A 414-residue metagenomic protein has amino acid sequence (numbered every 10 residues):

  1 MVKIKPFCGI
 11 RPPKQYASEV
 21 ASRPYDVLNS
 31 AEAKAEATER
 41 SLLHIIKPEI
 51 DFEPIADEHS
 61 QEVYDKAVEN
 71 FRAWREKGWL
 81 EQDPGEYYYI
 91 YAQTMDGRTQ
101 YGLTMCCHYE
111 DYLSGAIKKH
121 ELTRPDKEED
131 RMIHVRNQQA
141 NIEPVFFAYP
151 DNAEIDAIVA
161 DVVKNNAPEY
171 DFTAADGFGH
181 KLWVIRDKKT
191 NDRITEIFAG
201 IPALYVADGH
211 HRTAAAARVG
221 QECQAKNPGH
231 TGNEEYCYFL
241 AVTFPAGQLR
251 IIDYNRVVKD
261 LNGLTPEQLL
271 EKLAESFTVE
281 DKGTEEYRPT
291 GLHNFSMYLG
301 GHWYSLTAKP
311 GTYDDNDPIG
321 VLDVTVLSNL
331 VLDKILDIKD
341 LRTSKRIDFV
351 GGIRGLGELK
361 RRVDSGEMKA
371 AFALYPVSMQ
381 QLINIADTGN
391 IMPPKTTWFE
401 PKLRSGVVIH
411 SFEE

Functional and structural regions predicted by a protein language model:
M1-E414: Surface-exposed, charge/polar-rich loops and edge strands
